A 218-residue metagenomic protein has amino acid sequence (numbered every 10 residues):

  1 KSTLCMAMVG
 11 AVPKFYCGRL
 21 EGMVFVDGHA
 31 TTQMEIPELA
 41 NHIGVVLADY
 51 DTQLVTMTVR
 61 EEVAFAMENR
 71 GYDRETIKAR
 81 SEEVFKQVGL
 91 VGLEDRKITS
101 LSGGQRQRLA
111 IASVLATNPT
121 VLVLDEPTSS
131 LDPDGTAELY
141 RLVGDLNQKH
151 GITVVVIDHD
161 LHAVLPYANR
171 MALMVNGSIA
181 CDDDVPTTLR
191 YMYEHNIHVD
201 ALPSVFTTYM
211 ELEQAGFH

Functional and structural regions predicted by a protein language model:
G18-H29: Conserved ABC transporter NBD signature motif
E75-L93: Conserved ABC ATPase "signature" region
K97-L101, Q105: Conserved ABC ATPase signature
N118: Conserved catalytic motifs of ABC-family nucleotide-binding domains
L122-D125: Catalytic Walker B motif of ABC-type/P-loop ATPase nucleotide-binding domains
D158-H159: H-loop/switch region of ABC-family ATPase nucleotide-binding domains
S178-T208: Conserved beta-strand-loop-alpha-helix hinge in the C-terminal portion of ABC ATPase nucleotide-binding domains
